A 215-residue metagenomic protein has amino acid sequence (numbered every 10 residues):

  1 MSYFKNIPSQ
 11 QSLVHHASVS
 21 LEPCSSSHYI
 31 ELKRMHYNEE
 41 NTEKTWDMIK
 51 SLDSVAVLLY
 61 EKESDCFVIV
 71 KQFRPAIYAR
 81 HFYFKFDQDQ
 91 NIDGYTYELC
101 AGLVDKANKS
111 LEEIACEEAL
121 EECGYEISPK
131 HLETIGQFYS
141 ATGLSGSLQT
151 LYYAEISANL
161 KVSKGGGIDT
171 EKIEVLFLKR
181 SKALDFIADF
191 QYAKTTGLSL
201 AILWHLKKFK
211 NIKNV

Functional and structural regions predicted by a protein language model:
M1-E63, F73: A positional/architectural concept
S2-V19, Y95, T134, L144 (+3 more regions): Nudix hydrolase/Nudix homology domain
E31-T42, A141-V162: Active-site-adjacent beta-strand/loop module that shapes the phosphate/pyrophosphate-binding cleft
K33, W46, V68, Y97 (+2 more regions): A broad, low-specificity signal marking well-ordered, structured residues that form hydrophobic/aromatic
E40, E61-S64, F73, A154-L160 (+1 more regions): Short loop segments at secondary-structure junctions
W46-I49, L58, E63-E117, Y139 (+2 more regions): Conserved Nudix-box catalytic region and its N-terminal flanking loop in Nudix hydrolases and closely related
K109-E155, D169: A contiguous pocket-lining binding segment that forms or flanks enzyme active sites
